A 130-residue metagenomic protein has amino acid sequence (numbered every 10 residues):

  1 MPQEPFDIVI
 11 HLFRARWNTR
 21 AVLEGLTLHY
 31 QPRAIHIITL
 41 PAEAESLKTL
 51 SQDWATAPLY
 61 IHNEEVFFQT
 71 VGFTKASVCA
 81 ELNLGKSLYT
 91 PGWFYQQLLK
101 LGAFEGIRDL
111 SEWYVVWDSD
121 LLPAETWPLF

Functional and structural regions predicted by a protein language model:
E4-D7, T27-I37, P58-L59: Short loop->beta transition adjacent to catalytic acidic/histidine clusters or analogous donor-positioning motifs
F6-A15: A conserved hydrophobic helix/loop-capping motif in glycosyltransferases and polysaccharide synthases
A15-L28: Short, well-formed alpha-helical segments that are part of the catalytic scaffolds of diverse glycosyltransferases
W17-N18, A42-T49: Short, charged/polar "capping" segments at the starts of alpha-helices and the immediately preceding loops
I38-A44, E65, L121: Short beta-alpha junction loops
S46-D109: Active-site-proximal specificity loops/subdomain of glycosyltransferases
L99-F130: GT-A fold catalytic core of metal-dependent nucleotide-sugar glycosyltransferases, centered on the diacidic
